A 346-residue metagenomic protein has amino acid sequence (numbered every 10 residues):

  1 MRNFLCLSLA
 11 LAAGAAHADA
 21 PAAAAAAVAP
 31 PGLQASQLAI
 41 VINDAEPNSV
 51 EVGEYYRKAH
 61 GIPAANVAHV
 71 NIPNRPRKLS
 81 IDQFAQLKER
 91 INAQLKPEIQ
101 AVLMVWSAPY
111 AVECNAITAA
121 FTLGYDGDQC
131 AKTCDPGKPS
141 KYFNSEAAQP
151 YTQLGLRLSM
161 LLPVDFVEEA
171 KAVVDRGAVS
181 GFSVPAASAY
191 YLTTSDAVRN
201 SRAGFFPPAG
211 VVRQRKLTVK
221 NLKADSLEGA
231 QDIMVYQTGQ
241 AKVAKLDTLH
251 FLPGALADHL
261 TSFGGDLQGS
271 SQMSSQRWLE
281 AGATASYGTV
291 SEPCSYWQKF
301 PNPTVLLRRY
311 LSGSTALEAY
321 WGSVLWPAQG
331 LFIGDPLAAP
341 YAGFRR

Functional and structural regions predicted by a protein language model:
F4-A12: Sec-dependent N-terminal signal peptides
A13-H17: N-terminal signal peptide c-region/cleavage motif recognized by signal peptidases
D19-R346: Cysteine-dependent hydrolase recognition
